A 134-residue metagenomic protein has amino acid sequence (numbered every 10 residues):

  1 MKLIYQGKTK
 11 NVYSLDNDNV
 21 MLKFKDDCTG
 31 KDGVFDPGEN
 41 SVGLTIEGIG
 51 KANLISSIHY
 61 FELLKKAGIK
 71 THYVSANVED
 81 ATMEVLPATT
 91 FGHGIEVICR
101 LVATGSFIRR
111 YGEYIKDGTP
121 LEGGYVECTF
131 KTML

Functional and structural regions predicted by a protein language model:
M1-M133: Active-site loop/lid in soluble adenylation, ligation, and acyl-transfer enzymes
